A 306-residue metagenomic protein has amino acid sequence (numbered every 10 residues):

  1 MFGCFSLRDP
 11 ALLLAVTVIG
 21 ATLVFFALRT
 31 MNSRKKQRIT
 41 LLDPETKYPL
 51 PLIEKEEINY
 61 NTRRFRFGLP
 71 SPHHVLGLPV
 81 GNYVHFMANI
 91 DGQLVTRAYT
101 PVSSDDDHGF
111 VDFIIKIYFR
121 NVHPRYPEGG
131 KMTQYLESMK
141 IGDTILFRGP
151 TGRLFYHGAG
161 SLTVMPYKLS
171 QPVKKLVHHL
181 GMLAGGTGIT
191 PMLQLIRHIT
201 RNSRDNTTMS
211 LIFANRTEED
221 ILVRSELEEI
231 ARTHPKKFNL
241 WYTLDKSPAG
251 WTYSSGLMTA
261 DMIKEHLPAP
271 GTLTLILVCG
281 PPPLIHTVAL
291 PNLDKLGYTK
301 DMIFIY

Functional and structural regions predicted by a protein language model:
F2-L7, L12-F25, Q37, V164 (+1 more regions): Reductase modules of NAD(P)H-dependent flavoproteins
A21-N32, G92-V95: Membrane-embedded alpha-helices of multi-pass membrane proteins, especially ion channels and transporters
K36-R148, N215-T217, D245-K246: Ferredoxin-reductase
A98-G109, H157-L183, N292: Short, compositionally biased
P101, I189-S203: Histidine-anchored nucleotide/phosphate-binding helix
G142, L146-G160, K168-L169: Aromatic-rich membrane-interfacial microdomains
V177, R201-M209: Conserved S-adenosyl-L-methionine
G186-P191, P281-L284: Gly/Ser/Thr-rich loops at beta-strand to alpha-helix junctions that form or flank small-molecule/cofactor-binding
